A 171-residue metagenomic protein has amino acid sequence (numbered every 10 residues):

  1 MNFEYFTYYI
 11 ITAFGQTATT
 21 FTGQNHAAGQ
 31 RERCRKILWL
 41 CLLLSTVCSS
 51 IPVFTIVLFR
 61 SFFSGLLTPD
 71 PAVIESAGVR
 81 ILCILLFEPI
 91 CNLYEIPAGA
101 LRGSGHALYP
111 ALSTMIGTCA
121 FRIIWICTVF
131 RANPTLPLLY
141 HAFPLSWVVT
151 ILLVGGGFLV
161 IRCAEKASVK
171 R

Functional and structural regions predicted by a protein language model:
M1-E4, C48, T114-F121, F143-T150: Transmembrane alpha-helical core residues of multi-pass small-molecule transporters, especially secondary transporters
M1-R60, C91-T114: Small-residue-rich hydrophobic transmembrane alpha-helices
T12, L67, P71, R80-C83 (+6 more regions): Short, well-ordered coil↔helix boundary/capping segments
T22-F87, V129-R171: Short alpha-helical transmembrane segments in multi-pass integral membrane proteins
A120-F130: Transmembrane alpha-helical segments of integral membrane proteins
